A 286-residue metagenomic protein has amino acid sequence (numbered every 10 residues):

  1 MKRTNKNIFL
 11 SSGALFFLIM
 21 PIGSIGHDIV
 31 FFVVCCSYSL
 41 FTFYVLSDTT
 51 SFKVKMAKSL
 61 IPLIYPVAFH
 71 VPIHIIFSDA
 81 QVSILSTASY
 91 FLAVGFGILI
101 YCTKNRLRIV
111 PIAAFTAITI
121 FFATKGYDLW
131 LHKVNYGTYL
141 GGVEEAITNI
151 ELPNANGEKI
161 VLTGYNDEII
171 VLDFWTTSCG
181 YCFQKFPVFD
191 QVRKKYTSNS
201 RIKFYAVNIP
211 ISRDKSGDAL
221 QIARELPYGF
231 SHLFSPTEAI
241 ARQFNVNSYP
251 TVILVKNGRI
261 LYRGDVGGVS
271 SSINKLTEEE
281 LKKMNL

Functional and structural regions predicted by a protein language model:
R3-M20, S59-A68: Alpha-helical transmembrane segments
F17-D28, A68-Q81, Y127-H132: Juxtamembrane "helix-exit" motif on the non-cytosolic side of transmembrane helices
M56-Y101: Membrane-embedded alpha-helical segments of integral membrane proteins
R106-H132: Internal/C-terminal transmembrane anchor helices
D128-L162: N-terminal "domain-start" segment that seeds a small globular fold
I160-Q184, F189: Short active-site neighborhood of thiol/selenol oxidoreductases, capturing the structured segment around
Q184-E225, P236-Q243: Structural microenvironment flanking redox-active thiols in thiol-disulfide oxidoreductases
R224-G229, P236-M284: Thiol/disulfide oxidoreductase modules built on the thioredoxin-like
